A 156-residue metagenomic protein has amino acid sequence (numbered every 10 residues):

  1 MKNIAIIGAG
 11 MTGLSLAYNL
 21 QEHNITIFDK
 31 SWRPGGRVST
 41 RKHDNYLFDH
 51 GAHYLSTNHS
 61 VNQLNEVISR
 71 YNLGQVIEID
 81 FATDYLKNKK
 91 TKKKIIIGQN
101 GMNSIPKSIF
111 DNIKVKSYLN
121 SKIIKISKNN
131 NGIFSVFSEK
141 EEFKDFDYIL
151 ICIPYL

Functional and structural regions predicted by a protein language model:
M1-T12, T26: Beta1/beta-strand and adjacent pyrophosphate-binding region of the FAD-binding site in flavoprotein oxidoreductases
A5-I7, F28, K144-L156: Short hydrophobic core segments
I7, Y18-H43: Glycine-rich FAD pyrophosphate-binding loop
M11, A52, N120-I124, E139-K140: Conserved SAM/SAH-binding loop
T12, R33, L156: Conserved Rossmann-like nucleotide-cofactor binding loop
N19, T40-A82: N-terminal FAD cofactor-binding segment of flavoenzymes
Y54-V61, L86-F110: Short beta-strand to alpha-helix junction loop
L119-F134: A conserved short coil-to-beta-strand element within the FAD-binding core of flavoproteins
